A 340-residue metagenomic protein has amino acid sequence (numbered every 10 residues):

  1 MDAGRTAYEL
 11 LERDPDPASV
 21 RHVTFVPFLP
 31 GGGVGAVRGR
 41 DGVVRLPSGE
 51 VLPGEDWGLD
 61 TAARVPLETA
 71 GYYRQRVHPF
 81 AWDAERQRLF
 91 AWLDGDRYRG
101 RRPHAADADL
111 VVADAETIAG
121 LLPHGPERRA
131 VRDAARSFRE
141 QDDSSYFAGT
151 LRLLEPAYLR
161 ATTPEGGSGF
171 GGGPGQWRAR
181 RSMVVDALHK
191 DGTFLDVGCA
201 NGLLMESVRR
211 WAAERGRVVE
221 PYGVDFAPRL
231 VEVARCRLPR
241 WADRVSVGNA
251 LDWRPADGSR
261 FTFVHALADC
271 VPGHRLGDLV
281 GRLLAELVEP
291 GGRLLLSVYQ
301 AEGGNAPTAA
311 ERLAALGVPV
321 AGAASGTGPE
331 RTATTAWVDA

Functional and structural regions predicted by a protein language model:
M1-T24: Acidic, metal-coordinating catalytic segment for phosphate/diphosphate chemistry, firing primarily on the Nudix
L29-Y72: Conserved Nudix-box catalytic region and its N-terminal flanking loop in Nudix hydrolases and closely related
A81-E116: Active-site-adjacent beta-strand/loop module that shapes the phosphate/pyrophosphate-binding cleft
H104-R152: Nudix hydrolase/Nudix homology domain
G149-A179, M183: Class I SAM-dependent methyltransferase Rossmann-like catalytic core, especially the SAM/SAH-binding loop
P174-D191, S207, W211: Conserved alpha-helix/loop element of class I SAM-dependent methyltransferases that forms part of the SAM/SAH-binding
L203-W241: Class I SAM-dependent methyltransferase SAM/SAH-binding core
G291-Y299: Conserved beta-strand signature within the Rossmann-like core of class I S-adenosyl-L-methionine
